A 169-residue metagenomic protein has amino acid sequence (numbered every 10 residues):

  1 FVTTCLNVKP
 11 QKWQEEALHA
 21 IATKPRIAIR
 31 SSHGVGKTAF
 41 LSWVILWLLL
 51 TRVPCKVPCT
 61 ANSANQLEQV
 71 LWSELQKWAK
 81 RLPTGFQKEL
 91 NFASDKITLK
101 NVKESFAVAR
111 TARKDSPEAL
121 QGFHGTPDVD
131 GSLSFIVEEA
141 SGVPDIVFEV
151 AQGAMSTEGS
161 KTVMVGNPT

Functional and structural regions predicted by a protein language model:
F1-T169: Phosphate/NTP-binding elements of NTP-utilizing enzymes
